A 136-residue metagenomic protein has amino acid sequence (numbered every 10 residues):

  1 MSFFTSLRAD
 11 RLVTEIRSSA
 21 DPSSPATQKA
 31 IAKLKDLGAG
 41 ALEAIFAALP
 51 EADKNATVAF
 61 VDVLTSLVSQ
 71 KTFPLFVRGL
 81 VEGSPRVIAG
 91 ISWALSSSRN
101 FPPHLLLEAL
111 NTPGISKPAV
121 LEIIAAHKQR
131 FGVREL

Functional and structural regions predicted by a protein language model:
M1-F4, T14-R17, S24-L37, F46-E51 (+4 more regions): Structural detector for internal amphipathic alpha-helices that build alpha-solenoid repeat scaffolds
